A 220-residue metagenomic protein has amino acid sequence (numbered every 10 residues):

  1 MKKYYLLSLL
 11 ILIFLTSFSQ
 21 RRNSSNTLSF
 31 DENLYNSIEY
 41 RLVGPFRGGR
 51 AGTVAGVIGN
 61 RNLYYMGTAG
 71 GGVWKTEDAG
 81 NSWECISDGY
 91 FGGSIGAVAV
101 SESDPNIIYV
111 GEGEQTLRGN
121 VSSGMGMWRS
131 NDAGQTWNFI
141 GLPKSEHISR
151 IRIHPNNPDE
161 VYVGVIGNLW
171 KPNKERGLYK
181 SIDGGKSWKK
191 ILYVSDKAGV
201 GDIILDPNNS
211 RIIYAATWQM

Functional and structural regions predicted by a protein language model:
M1-S24: Bacterial Sec-dependent N-terminal signal peptides
F18-M220: Beta-propeller blade termini and top-face loops
